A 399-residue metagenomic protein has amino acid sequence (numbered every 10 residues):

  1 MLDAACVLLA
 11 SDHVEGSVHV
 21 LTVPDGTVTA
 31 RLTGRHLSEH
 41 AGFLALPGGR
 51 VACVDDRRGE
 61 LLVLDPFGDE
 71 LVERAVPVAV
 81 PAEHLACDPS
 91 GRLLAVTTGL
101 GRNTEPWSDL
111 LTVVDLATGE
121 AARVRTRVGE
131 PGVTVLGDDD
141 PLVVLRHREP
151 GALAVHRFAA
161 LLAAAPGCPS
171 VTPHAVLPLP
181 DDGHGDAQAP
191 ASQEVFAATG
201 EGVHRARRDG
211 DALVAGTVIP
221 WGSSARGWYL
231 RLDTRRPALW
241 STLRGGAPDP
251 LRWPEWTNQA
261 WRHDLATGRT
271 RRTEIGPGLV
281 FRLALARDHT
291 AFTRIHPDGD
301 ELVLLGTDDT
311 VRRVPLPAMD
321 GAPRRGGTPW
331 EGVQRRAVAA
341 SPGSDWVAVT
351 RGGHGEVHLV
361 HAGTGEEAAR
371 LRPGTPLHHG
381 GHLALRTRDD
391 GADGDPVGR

Functional and structural regions predicted by a protein language model:
M1-A30: An edge-strand/N-cap motif at the start of beta-rich repeat modules
L8, V51, L94, P141-V143 (+4 more regions): Hydrophobic beta-strand positions that form the internal "hydrophobic ladder" of WD40/Gbeta-like beta-propeller blades
S11-V14, D56-R57, R102-D109, R148-G151 (+4 more regions): Short, solvent-exposed loop/turn segments at conserved positions within beta-propeller repeat blades
V23-G26, D65-D69, D115-G119, F158-L162 (+4 more regions): Short loop/turn segments that connect beta-strands within beta-propeller blades
T27-G34, E70-V76, E120-T126, L162-L177 (+4 more regions): A short beta-strand motif characteristic of beta-propeller blades
H36-P47, V78-S90, V128-D139, T172-A191 (+4 more regions): Repeated scaffold domains used in trafficking and secretory/extracellular systems, primarily beta-propellers
L111-D249: Solenoidal tandem-repeat scaffolds enriched in leucines and small polar residues
T350-R399: Blade-level signature of beta-propeller repeat domains, shared across WD40, Kelch, NHL, RCC1 and BNR/Asp-box propellers
